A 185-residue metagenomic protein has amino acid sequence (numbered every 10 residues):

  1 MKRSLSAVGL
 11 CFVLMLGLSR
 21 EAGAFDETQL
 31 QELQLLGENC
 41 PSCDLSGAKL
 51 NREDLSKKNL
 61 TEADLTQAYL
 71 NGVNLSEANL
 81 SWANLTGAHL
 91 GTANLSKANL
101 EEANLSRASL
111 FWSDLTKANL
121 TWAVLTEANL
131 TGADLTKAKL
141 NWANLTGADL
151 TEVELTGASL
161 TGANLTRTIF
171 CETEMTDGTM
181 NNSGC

Functional and structural regions predicted by a protein language model:
M1-V8: Bacterial N-terminal signal peptides that target proteins for export
L14-M15, A48: Hydrophobic alpha-helical membrane context
F25-C185: Tandem repeat scaffolds
